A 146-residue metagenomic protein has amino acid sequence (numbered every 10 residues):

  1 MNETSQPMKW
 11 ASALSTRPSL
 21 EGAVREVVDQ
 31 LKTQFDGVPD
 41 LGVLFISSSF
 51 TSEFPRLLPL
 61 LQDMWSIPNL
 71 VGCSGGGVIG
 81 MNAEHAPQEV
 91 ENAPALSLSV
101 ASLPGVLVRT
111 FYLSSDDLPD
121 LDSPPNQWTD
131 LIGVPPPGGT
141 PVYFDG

Functional and structural regions predicted by a protein language model:
M1-G146: Cofactor- and metal-binding active-site motifs of prokaryotic enzymes that mediate redox/radical or nucleophilic
